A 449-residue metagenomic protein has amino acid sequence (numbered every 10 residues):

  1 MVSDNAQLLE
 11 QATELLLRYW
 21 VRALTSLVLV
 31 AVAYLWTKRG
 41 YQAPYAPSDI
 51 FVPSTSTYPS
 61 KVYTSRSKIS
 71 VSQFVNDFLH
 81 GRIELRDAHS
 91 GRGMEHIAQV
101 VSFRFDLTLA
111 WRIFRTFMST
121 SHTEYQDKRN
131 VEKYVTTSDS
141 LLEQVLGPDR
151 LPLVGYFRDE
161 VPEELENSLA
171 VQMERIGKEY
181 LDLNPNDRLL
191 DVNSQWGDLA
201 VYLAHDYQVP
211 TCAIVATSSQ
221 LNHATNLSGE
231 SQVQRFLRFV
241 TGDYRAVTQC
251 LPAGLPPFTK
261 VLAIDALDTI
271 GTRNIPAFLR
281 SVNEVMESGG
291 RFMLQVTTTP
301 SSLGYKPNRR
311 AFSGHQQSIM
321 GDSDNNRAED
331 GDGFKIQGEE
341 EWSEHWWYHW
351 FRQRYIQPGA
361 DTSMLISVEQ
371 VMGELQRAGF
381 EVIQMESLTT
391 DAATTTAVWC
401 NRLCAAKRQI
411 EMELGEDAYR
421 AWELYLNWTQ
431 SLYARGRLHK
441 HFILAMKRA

Functional and structural regions predicted by a protein language model:
V2-S168, D182: Feature captures hydrophobic
P185-Q195: Conserved class I S-adenosyl-L-methionine
W196-Y207: Conserved SAM-binding loop of SAM-dependent methyltransferases across substrates and taxa, primarily the Class I
S231-Q249: Conserved SAM-binding strand-loop segment of SAM-dependent methyltransferases
V247-V261: A short acidic, Gly/Pro-enriched loop at the edge of an enzyme's catalytic core that lines a small-molecule cofactor
P276-S288: A short glycine-rich, Lys/Arg-flanked "PGG" loop and its adjoining helix->strand segment in the class I
G289-T297: Conserved beta-strand signature within the Rossmann-like core of class I S-adenosyl-L-methionine
T298-F442, M446-A449: Substrate-binding/catalytic lobe of Class I Rossmann-like enzymes that use SAM or dcSAM, i.e., the mid-to-C-terminal
